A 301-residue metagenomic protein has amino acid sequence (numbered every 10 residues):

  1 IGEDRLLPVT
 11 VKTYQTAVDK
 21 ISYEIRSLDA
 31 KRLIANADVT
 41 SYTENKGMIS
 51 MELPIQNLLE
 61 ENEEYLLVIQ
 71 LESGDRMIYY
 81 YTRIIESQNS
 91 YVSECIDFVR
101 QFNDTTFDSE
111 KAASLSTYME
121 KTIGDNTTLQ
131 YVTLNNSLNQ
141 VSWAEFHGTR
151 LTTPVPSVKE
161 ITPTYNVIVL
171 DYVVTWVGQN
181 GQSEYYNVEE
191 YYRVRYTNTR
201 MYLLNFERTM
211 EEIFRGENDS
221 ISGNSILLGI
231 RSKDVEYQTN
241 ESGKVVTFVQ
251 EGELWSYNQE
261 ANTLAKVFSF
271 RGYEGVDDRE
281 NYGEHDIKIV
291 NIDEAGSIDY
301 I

Functional and structural regions predicted by a protein language model:
E3-P8, K20-M48, E52-I69, S137-Q182 (+1 more regions): Surface-exposed, charged secondary-structure patches
E3-Y23, L33, E64-T149, S222-T263 (+3 more regions): Core segments of small alpha/beta cavity-forming domains
S27, R195, N258-E260: Structural recognition of the beta-propeller blade-terminating site
K46, Q179-Q182, E212-D219, N258-Q259 (+2 more regions): A short, polar/proline- and glycine-enriched secondary-structure boundary/capping micro-motif
I85, N205-R215: Short, solvent-exposed aromatic-acidic interface loops
S157-V158, Y191-R193, E236, V245-V246: Short, surface-exposed charged micro-motifs
V167-D171, T199-T209: Short, well-ordered strand-loop elements centered on a beta-strand within folded domains, enriched for acidic residues
G181-N205: A short, surface-exposed beta-strand/turn
